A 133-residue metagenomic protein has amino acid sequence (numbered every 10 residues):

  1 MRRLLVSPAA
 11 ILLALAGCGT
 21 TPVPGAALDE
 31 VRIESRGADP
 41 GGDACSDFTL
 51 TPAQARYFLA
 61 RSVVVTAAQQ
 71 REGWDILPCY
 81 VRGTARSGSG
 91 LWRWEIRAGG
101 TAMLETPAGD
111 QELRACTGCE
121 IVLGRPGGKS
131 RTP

Functional and structural regions predicted by a protein language model:
M1-P8: Bacterial N-terminal signal peptides that target proteins for export
L12, D39, G73, D110-L113: Processing junctions and N-termini across compartments
L15-G17: C-terminal motif of bacterial Sec signal peptides marking the signal peptidase cleavage site
G19-T21: Bacterial signal peptide processing site
R32-C45: Acidic/histidine-rich, surface-exposed loop or edge segments in extracytoplasmic proteins
S46-R97: Mature extracytoplasmic domains of secretory-pathway proteins
G90-E112: Short, compact, well-ordered microdomains
P107-P133: C-terminal partner/receptor-binding element of secreted or periplasmic proteins
